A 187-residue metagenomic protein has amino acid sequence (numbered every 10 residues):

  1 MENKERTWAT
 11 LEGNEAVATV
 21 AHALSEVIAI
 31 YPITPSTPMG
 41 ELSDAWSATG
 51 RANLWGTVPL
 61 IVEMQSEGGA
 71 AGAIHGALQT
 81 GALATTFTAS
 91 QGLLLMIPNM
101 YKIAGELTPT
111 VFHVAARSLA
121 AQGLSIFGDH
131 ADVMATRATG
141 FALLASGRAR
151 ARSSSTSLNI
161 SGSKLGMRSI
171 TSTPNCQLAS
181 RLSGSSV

Functional and structural regions predicted by a protein language model:
M1-A135: Thiamine diphosphate
R6, R51, R117, R137 (+3 more regions): Arginine residue identity/basic-tract feature
A9, A48, A135-A138, S155 (+2 more regions): Intrinsically disordered/low-complexity terminal segments and short unstructured peptides
T57, I103, V111, V133-T136 (+2 more regions): A generic signature of intrinsically disordered, low-complexity regions enriched in glycine/proline and charged/polar
F127-R152: Conserved thiamine diphosphate
S146, R150-K164, R168-C176, S180-S186: Low-acidity, Ser/Thr- and Arg-rich intrinsically disordered low-complexity segments
